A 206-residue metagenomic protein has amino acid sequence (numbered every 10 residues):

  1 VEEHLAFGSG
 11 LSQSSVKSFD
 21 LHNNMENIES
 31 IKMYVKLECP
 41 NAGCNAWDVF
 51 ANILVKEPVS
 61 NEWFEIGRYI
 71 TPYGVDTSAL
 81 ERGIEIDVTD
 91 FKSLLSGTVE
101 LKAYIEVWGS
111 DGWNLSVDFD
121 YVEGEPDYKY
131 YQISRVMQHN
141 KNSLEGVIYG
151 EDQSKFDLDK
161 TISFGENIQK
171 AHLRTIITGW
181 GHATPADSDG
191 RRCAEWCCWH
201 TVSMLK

Functional and structural regions predicted by a protein language model:
V1-K206: Extracellular/secretory-pathway and virion-surface proteins
